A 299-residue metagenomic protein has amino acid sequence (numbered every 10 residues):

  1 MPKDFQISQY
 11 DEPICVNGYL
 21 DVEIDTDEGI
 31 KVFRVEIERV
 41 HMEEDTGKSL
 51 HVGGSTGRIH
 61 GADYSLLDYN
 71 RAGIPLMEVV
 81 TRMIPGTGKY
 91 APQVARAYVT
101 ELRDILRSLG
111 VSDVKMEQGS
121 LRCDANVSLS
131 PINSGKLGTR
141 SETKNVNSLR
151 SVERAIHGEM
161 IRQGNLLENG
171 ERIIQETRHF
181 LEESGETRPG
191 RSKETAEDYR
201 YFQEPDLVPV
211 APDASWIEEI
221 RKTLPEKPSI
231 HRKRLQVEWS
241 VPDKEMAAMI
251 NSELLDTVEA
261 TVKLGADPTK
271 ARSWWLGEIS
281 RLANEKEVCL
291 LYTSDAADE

Functional and structural regions predicted by a protein language model:
M1-E226, V237, D243, K263-D267 (+1 more regions): Basic, nucleic-acid-interacting segments
L224-T257, T261: Long, charged low-complexity interaction segments
L255-D256, E278-L282: A short structural micro-motif
T257-K263, N284-V288: Short amphipathic alpha-helical interface patches used for protein-protein assembly/oligomerization
K270-R272: A contiguous, surface-oriented mixed alpha/beta subdomain in the mid-to-C-terminal portion of proteins that forms
Y292-E299: Conserved small/polar residues in nucleotide/adenosyl-binding loops
